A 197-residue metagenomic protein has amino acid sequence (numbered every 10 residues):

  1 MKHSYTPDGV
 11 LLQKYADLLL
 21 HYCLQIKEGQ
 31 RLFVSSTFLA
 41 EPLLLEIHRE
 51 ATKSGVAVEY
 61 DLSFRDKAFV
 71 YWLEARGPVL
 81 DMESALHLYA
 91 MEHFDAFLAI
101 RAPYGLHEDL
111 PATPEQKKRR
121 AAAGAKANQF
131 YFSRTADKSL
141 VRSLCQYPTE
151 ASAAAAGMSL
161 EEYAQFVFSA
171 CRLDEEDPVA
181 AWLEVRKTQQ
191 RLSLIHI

Functional and structural regions predicted by a protein language model:
K2-P114, R120: Non-catalytic, beta-rich accessory domains that mediate macromolecular interactions or localization
F33-S35, K53-E59, E176-L192: Alpha/propeptide regions of enzymes that mature by internal proteolysis
Q116-N128: Catalytic alpha/beta active-site cores
A125-Q190: Flexible, acidic/His-enriched mid-domain "rim/lid" segments that flank
I195-I197: Conserved small/polar residues in nucleotide/adenosyl-binding loops
